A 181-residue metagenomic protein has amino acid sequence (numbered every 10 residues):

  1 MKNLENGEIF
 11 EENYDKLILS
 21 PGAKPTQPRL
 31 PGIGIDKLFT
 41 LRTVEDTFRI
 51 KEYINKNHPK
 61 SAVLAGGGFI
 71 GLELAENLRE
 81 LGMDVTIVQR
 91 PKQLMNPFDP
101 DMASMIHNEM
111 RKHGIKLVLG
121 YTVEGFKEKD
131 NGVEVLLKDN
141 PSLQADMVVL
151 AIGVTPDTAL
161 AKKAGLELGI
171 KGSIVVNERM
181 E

Functional and structural regions predicted by a protein language model:
M1-A62, V135-S142, V149-I152, P156 (+2 more regions): FAD-binding core/adjacent interface of flavoenzyme oxidoreductases
E5, E12, E80-E178: A Rossmann-like FAD-binding core segment of flavoenzymes
I18-A23, N77-E80, K129-N131: Short hydrophobic/aromatic-rich motifs at helix boundaries and adjacent loops
E45, R49-F98, G132: Rossmann-like NAD(P)H-binding beta-loop-alpha module
